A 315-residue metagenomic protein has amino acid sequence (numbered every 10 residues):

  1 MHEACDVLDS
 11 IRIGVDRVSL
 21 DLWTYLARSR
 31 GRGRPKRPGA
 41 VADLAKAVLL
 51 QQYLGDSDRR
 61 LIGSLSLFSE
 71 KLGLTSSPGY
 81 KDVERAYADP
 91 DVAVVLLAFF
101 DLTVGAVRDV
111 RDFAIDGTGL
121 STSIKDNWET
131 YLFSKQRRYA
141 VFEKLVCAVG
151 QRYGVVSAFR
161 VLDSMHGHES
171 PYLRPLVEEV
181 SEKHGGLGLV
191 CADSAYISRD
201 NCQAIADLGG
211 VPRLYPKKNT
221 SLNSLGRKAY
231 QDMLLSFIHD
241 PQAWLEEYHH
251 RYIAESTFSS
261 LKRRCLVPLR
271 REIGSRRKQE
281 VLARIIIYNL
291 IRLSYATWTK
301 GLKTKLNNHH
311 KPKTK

Functional and structural regions predicted by a protein language model:
H2-Q52, L72: Basic, short loop/linker segments at the boundary and entry of helix-turn-helix/winged-helix-like folds
G33-K36, K218-Y230, S294, K300-T314: Arg/Lys-rich, glycine/proline-spaced intrinsically disordered segments in nuclear chromatin/transcription regulators
R37, A42, Y53, G63 (+3 more regions): Polybasic low-complexity intrinsically disordered regions
R59-G73: DNA-recognition alpha helix
G73-D91: Major-groove recognition helix of helix-turn-helix-like DNA-binding domains
S194-R263: Helix-centered, glycine/charged polyanion-binding patches within enzymatic domains that contact phosphate-containing
Q242-K315: Basic, amphipathic alpha-helical segments enriched in Lys/Arg and hydrophobic/aromatic residues
